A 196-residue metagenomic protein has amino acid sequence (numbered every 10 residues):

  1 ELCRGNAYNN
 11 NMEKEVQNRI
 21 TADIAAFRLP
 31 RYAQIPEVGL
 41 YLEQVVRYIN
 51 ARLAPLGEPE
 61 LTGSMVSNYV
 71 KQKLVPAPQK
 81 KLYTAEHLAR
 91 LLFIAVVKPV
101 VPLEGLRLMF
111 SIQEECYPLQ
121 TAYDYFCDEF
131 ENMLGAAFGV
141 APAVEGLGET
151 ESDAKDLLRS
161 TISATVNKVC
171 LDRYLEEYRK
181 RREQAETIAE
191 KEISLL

Functional and structural regions predicted by a protein language model:
E1-A7, L171, T187: Short intrinsically disordered, low-complexity coil segments enriched in acidic
L2-Q113: Basic helix-turn-helix/winged-helix DNA-binding cores and closely related short helical interaction motifs
I112, C116-L196: Intrinsically disordered, low-complexity, charge-dense segments enriched in Lys/Arg and Glu/Asp interspersed
